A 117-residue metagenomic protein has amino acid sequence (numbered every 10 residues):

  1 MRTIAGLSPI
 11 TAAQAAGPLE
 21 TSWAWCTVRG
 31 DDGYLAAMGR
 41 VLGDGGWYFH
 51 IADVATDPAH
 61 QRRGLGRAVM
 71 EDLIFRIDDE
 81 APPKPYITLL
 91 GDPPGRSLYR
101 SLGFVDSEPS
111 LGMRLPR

Functional and structural regions predicted by a protein language model:
M1-A13, S110: Short amphipathic alpha-helix that is part of the acyltransferase structural core
A16-T27, D31, P83-P85: A short helix-loop-beta-strand connector motif used in the catalytic cores of GNAT acetyltransferases and, in some
T27, Y34-G43, W47-H50, A55: Conserved beta-strand in the GNAT
D57, Q61, D92: Residue-level recognition of the GNAT/N-acetyltransferase active site
H60, G64-D72: Conserved acetyl-CoA pyrophosphate-binding loop and the N-cap/start of the following alpha-helix in GNAT-like
M70, I77-G91: Conserved GNAT acetyl-CoA-binding A-motif
M70, P93-P94, P116-R117: Short glycine/proline-centered loop/turn elements that form peptide/ligand docking sites
K84, T88-L90, R100, V105-R117: Conserved catalytic-core motifs of GNAT/GCN5-like acyltransferases
